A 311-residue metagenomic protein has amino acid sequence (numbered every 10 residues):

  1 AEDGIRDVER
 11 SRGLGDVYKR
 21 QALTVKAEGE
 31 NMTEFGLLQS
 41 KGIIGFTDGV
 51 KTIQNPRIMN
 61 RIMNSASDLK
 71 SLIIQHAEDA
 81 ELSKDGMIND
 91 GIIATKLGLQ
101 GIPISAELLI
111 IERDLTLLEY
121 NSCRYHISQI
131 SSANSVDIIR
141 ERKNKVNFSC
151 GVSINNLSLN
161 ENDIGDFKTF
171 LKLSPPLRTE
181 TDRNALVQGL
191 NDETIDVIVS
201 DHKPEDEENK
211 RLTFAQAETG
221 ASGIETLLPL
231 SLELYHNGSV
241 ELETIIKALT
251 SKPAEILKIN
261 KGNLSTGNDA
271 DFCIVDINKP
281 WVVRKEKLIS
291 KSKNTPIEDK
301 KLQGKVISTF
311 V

Functional and structural regions predicted by a protein language model:
A1-Y18: Single conserved hydrophobic/aromatic residue that forms the stacking wall/gate of nucleotide- or nucleobase-binding
L23-E28: Active-site beta->alpha loop and helix N-cap motifs at the rims of alpha/beta catalytic domains
E30-I198: Histidine/acidic residue-rich metal-binding segments in metalloenzymes
F46, H76, Y125, G151 (+6 more regions): Divalent metal-coordination and catalytic microenvironments
A77, F148-S153, T194-A215, G220-I224 (+1 more regions): Short acidic/histidine-rich active-site segments
S132-N134, N155-N156, K203-E207, S251-E255: Short, catalytically relevant binding-site loops at active-site mouths
I164-F170, E207-L212, T226-P229: Short acidic (Asp/Glu) and glycine-rich catalytic loops that position anionic groups and cofactors
L212-V311: Active-site microenvironment of metallo-dependent hydrolases
